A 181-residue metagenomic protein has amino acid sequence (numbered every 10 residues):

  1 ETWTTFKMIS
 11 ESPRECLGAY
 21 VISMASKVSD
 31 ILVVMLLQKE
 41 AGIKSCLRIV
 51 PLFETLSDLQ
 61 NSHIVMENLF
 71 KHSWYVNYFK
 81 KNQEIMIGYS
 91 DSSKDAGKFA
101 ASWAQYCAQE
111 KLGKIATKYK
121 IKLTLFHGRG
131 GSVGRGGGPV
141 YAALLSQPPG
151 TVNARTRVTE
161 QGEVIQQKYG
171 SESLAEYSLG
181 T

Functional and structural regions predicted by a protein language model:
E1-T181: Non-catalytic regulatory/linker segments of enzymes
